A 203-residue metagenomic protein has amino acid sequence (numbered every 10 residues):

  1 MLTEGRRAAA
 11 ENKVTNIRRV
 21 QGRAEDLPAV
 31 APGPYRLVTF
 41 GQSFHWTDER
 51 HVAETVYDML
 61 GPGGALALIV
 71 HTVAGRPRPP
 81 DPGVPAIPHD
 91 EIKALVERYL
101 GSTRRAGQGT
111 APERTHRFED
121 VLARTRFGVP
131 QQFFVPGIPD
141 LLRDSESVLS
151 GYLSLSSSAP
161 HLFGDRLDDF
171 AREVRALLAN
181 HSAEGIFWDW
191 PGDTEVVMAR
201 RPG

Functional and structural regions predicted by a protein language model:
M1-P28: Class I SAM-dependent methyltransferase SAM/SAH-binding core
K13-N16, P34, P62: Short loop/turn motifs at secondary-structure junctions
R19, G41-F44: Glycine/small-residue-rich loop that forms an oxyanion/phosphate-binding "nest" at active or ligand-binding sites
E25-V38: A short acidic, Gly/Pro-enriched loop at the edge of an enzyme's catalytic core that lines a small-molecule cofactor
L37-G41, E49: A short beta-strand submotif of the Rossmann-like class I SAM-dependent methyltransferase core that lines
W46-M59: A short, conserved alpha-helix within the catalytic core of class I
Y57-P139: Conserved catalytic/acceptor-binding region of the Class I
E113-G203: Conserved Class I S-adenosyl-L-methionine
